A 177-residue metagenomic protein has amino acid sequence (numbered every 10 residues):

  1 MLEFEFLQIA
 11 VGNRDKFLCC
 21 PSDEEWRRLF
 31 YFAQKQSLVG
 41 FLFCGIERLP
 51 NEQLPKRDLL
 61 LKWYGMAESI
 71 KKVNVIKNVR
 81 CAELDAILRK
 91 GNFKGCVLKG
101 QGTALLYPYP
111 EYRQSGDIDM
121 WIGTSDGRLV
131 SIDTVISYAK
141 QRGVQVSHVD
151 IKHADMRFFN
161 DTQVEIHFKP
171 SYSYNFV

Functional and structural regions predicted by a protein language model:
M1-G116, I122-V177: Conserved NTP-donor binding/palm subdomain of two-metal-ion nucleotidyltransferases/polymerases, i.e., the charged
